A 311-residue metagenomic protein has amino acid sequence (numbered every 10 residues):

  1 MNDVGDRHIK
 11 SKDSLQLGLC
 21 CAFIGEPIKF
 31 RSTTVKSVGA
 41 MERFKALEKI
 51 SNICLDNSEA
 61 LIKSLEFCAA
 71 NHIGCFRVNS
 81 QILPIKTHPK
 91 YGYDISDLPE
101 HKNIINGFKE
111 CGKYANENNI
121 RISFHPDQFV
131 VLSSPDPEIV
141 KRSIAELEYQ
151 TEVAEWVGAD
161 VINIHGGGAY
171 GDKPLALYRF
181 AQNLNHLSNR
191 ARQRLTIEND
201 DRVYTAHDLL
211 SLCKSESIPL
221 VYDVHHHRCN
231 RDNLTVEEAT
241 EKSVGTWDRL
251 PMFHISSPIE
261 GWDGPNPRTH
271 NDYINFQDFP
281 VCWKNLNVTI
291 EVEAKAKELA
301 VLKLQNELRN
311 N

Functional and structural regions predicted by a protein language model:
N2-R121, Q128-S143, E152-V161, H186 (+5 more regions): Alpha/beta catalytic barrel-like cores
Q128, D201, H226: Short, glycine/acidic-enriched loop or turn micro-motifs at the edges of active sites
N163-A176, G264-H270: Glycine-rich phosphate-binding "P-loop"
P174, I197-V203: Domain-core and long-helix interface of multi-subunit machines
L175-R179, V236: A general structural motif
Y204-T205, H225-N230: Short acidic, Gly/Ser-rich segments with clustered Asp/Glu that frequently serve as metal-coordination loops in enzyme
I218-H226: His/Asp/Glu-enriched short active-site or ligand-binding loop at hydrolase and phosphoryl-transfer sites
